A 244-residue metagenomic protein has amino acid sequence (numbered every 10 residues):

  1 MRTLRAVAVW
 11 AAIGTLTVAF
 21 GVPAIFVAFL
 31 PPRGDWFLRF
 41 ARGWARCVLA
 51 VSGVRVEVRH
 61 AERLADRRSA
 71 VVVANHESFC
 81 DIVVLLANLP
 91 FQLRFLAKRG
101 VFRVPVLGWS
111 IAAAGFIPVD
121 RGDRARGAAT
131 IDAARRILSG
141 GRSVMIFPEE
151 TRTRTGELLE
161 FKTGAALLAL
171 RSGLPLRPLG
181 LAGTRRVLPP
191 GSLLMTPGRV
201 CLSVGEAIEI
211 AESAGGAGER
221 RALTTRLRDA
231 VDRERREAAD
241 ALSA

Functional and structural regions predicted by a protein language model:
M1-E57, W109-A114: A transmembrane-helix-recognition feature enriched in membrane-embedded lipid enzymes and envelope glyco-/phospholipid
L4, A128-A244: Non-catalytic C-terminal accessory region of glycerolipid acyltransferases and related lyso-lipid remodeling enzymes
C47-S69, E209: A short, well-structured juxtamembrane/interface segment
V58, V72, F95-L96, L202-V204: Generic preference for hydrophobic
R68-A74, R142-I146: Generic beta-sheet signal
N75-H76, A112-A114, L194-P197: Short, hinge-like loop/turn segments at secondary-structure boundaries
F79-A129, A133: Membrane-embedded segments
